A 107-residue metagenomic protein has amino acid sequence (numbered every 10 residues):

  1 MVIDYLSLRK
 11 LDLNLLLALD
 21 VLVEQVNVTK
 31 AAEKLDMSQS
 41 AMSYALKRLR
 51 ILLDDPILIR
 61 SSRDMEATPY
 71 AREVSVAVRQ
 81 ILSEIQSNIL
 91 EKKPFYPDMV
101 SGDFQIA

Functional and structural regions predicted by a protein language model:
Y5-Q25, S43, R72-S75: Short alpha-helical elements of helix-turn-helix
D20-S38: Short helix-boundary/capping micro-motifs
Q25, K34, R48-P56: Residue cluster at the C-terminal edge of the helix-turn-helix DNA-binding motif
N27-V28, L46, R60: Helix-turn-helix DNA-binding elements, focusing on the entry/boundary residues of the two helices that contact DNA
S38, A45-R48: Residues within the DNA-recognition helix of helix-turn-helix
R50-P69: A short LG(V/I)-centered, amphipathic sequence patch enriched for acidic residue(s) preceding the LG motif
L52-L53, E73-Y96: Alpha-helical linker/hinge and terminal dimerization helices associated with HTH transcriptional regulators
R63, K93-A107: Interdomain hinge and pocket-entrance segments immediately C-terminal to HTH DNA-binding domains
